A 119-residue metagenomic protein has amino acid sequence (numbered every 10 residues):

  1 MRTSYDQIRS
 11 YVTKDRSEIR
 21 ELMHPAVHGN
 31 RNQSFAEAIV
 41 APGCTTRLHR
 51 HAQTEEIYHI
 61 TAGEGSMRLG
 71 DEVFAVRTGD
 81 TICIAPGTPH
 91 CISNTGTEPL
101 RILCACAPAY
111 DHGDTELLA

Functional and structural regions predicted by a protein language model:
M1-Q33, R47, D114-A119: A short, N-terminal "cap"/entry segment at the start of jelly-roll beta-barrel domains of the cupin/DSBH fold
E21, A36-H51: Conserved short histidine dyad/triad with adjacent acidic residue
A38, C83, E98-D114: A short hydrophobic beta-strand segment most commonly corresponding to one strand of the jelly-roll/cupin
Q53-E55, I60-G65: Glycine- and acidic-residue-biased ligand/ion/polar-headgroup-sensing regions
E64-S66, V73, P89, P99: Structural motif
E72-P86: Short acidic-glycine-tyrosine-enriched beta hairpin
I92-T95: Asparagine-centered strand-capping/turn motif at beta-strand->loop junctions
